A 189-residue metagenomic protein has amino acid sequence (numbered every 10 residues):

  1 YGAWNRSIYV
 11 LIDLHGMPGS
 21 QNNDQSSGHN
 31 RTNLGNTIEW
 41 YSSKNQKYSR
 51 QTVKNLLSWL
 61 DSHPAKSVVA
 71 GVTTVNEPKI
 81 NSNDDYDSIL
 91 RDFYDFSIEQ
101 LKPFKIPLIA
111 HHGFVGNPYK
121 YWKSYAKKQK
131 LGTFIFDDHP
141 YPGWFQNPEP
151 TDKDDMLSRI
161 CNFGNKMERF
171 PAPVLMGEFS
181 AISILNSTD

Functional and structural regions predicted by a protein language model:
Y1-S20, Q25-G71, Q100: An active-site-proximal structural segment forming one wall of the substrate-binding cleft that immediately precedes
Q51, P64-G71, V75-D189: Extracellular glycoside hydrolase catalytic/binding regions
